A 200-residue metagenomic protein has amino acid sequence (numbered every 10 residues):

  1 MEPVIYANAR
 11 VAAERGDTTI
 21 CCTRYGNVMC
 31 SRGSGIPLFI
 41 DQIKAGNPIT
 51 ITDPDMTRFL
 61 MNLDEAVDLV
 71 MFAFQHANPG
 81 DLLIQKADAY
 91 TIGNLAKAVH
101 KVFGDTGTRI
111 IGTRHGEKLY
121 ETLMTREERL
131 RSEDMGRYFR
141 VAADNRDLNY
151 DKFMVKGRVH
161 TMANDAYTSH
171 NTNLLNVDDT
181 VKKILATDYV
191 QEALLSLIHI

Functional and structural regions predicted by a protein language model:
M1-A77, D88, I92-V102: NAD(P)-dependent short-chain dehydrogenase/reductase
C30, T57-R58, H115-L119, D147: A short acidic, often aromatic-flanked loop/helix-cap motif at beta-alpha or helix-coil junctions that lines enzyme
G33-S34, M56, M61-D64, M124 (+3 more regions): Short capping/connector residues at structural and topological boundaries
M56, L82-Q85, H170: Short, flexible active-site loop motifs that bind/organize anionic cofactors or intermediates
H76-R140, V181-L194: Mid/C-terminal beta-alpha module of Rossmann-like enzyme folds, strongest in SDR-family dehydrogenases/epimerases
N78, Y150-M154, R158-L195: C-terminal substrate-recognition regions of SAM-dependent nucleic acid methyltransferases
E117-N171: A hydrophobic C-terminal alpha-helical subdomain
I198-I200: Conserved small/polar residues in nucleotide/adenosyl-binding loops
